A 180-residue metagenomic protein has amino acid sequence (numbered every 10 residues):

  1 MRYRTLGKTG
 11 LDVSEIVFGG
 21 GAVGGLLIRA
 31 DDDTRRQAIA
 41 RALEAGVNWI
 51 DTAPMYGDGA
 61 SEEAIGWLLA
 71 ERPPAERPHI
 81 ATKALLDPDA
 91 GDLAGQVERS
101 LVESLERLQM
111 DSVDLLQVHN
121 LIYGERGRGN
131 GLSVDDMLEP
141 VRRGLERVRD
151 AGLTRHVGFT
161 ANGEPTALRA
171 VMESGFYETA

Functional and structural regions predicted by a protein language model:
M1-P78: N-terminal binding-site loop/beta-alpha segment at the start of enzyme catalytic domains that lines or forms
T5, V13-V17, N48-W49, R77-K83 (+3 more regions): Structural preference for beta-strand elements that scaffold enzyme active sites
G21-V23, A53-M55, K83-D87, V118-L121 (+1 more regions): Active-site beta-loop-alpha junctions enriched in small/polar residues
A22, L26, N48, A84-P88 (+1 more regions): Short coil/turn segments at secondary-structure junctions
L27, G91-A180: Glycine/proline-rich, positively charged, aromatic-decorated active-site loop/lid region on the catalytic face
I39, G46, A70, L86-P88 (+2 more regions): Generic helix-packing signal
E62-T82, M137-A151: Alpha-helix-loop-beta-strand connector modules within alpha/beta enzyme cores
E71-G95, V118-I122: Structural motif corresponding to the early beta-alpha repeats
